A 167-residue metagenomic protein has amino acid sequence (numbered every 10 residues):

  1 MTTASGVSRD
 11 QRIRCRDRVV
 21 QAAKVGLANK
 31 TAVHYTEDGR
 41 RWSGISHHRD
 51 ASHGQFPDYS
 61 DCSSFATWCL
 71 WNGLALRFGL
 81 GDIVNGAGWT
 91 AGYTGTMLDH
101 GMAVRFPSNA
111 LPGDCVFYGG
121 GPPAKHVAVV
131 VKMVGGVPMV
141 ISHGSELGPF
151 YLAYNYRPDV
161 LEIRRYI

Functional and structural regions predicted by a protein language model:
M1-L80, G121, I141-H143, I167: N-terminal capping segments
V7-V20, A75-Y154, I167: ...with weaker cross-activation on analogous glycine-rich loops/strands in unrelated enzymes
Y35, V104, Y156-P158: Tryptophan-centered motif/residue detector
R157-I167: Low-complexity, Gly/Ser/Thr/Pro-rich intrinsically disordered linker/tail segments
